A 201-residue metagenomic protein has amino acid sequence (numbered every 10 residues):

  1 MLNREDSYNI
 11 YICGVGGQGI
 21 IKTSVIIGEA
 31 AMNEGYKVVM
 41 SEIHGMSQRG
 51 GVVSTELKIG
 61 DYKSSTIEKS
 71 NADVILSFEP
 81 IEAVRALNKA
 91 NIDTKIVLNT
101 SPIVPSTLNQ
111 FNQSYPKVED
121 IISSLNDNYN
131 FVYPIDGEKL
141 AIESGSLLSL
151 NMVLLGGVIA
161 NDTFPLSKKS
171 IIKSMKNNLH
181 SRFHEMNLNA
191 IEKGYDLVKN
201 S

Functional and structural regions predicted by a protein language model:
M1-S201: Active-site cofactor/cluster-binding pocket
